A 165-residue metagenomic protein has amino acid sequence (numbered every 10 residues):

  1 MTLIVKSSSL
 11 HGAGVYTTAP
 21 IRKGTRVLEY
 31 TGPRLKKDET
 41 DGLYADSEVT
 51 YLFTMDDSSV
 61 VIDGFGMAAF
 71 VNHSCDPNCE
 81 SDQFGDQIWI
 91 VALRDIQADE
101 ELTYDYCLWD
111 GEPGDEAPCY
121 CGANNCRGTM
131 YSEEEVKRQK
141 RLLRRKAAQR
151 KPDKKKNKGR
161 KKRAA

Functional and structural regions predicted by a protein language model:
M1-D82, K154: Catalytic cores of histone-lysine modification enzymes
C75-A165: C-terminal SET catalytic tail plus cysteine-rich post-SET Zn-binding segment of SAM-dependent SET-domain
